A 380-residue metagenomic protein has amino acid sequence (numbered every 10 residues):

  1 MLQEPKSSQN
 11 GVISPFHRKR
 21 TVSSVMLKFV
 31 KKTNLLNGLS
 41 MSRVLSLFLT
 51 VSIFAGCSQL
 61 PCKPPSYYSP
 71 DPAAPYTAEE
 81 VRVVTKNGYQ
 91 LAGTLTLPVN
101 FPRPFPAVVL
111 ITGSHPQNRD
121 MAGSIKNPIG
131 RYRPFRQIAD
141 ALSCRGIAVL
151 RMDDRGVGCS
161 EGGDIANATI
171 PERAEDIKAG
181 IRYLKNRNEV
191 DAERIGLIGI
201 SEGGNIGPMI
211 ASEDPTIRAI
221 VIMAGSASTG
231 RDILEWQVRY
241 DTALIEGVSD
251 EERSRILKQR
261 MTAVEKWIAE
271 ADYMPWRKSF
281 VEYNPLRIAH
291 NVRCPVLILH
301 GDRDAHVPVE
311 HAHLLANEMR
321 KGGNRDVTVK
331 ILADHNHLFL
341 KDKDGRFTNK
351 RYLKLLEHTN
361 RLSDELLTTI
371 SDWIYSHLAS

Functional and structural regions predicted by a protein language model:
P64-R103: N-terminal cap/lid segment of alpha/beta-hydrolase-fold proteins
F101-R103, V108-A141: Short, surface-exposed "cap/lid" segments of acyl-processing enzymes
G123, I210, A219-N291: Accessory cap/linker subdomain of secreted extracellular hydrolases
P134, A166-N188: Alpha/beta-hydrolase active-site loop
A179-D241: Primarily recognizes the serine-hydrolase "nucleophile elbow" in alpha/beta-hydrolase and SGNH/GDSL folds
V292, I298-H300, D304: Short beta-strand/loop motif that positions the catalytic acidic residue of the alpha/beta-hydrolase fold
C294, P308-E318: Short alpha-helix in the alpha/beta-hydrolase fold that links the catalytic acid
L338, G345-S380: Catalytic active-site module of serine/aspartate enzymes centered on a nucleophile-bearing elbow/loop
